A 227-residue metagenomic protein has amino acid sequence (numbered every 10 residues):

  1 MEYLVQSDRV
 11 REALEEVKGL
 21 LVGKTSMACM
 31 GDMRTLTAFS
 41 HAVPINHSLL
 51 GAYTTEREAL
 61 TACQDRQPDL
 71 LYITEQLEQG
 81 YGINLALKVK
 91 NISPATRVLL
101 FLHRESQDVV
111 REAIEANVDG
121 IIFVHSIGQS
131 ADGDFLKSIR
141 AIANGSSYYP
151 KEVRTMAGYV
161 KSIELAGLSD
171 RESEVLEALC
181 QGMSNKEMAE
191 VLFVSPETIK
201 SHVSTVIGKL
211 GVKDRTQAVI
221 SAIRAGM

Functional and structural regions predicted by a protein language model:
M1-T155: N-terminal regulatory/sensing modules of transcriptional regulators
E115-A116, L165, Q181, K209: ABC ATPase NBD switch/coupling site
I139, L179, A222: Hydrophobic "lid"/C-terminal helical patch of Rossmann-like NAD(P)-dependent dehydrogenase/epimerase domains
K151, G158-T198: Helix-turn-helix DNA-binding segment
A157-G158, G226: A short, charged, Gly/Pro-tolerant segment at domain boundaries
L168, V212, M227: Hydrophobic patch in the ABC ATPase nucleotide-binding domain
G182-Q217, R224: Recognition helix of helix-turn-helix DNA-binding domains
